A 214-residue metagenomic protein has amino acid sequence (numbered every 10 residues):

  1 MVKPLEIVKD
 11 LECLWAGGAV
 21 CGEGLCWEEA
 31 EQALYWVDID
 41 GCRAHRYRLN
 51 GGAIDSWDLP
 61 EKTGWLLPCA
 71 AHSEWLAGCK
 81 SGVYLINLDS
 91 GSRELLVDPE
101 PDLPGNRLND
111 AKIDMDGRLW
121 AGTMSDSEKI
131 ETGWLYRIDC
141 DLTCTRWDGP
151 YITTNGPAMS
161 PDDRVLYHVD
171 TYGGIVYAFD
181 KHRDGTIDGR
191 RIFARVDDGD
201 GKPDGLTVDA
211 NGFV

Functional and structural regions predicted by a protein language model:
M1-K9, S127-W134: Blade/loop signatures of beta-propeller domains
K9-A16, G52-D58, E94-P101, L142-G149 (+1 more regions): A short beta-strand motif characteristic of beta-propeller blades
A16-E31, P60-G78, D102-R118, W147-L166 (+1 more regions): Beta-rich, blade/repeat-based domains predominating in secreted/periplasmic proteins but also intracellular
I39-D40, D126-T132, T171-G174: Short, solvent-exposed loop/turn segments at conserved positions within beta-propeller repeat blades
R43-H45, G82-Y84, G133-Y136, I175-Y177: A short loop-to-beta-strand structural motif that recurs across blades of beta-propeller domains
L49, A71-S73, L88-D89, Y136-T143 (+1 more regions): Flexible "stalk/tail and boundary" regions
D89-W147: Hydrophobic alpha-helical segments and helix pairs
F179-T186: Short loop/turn segments immediately following beta-strands, especially the blade-tip and inter-blade linker loops
